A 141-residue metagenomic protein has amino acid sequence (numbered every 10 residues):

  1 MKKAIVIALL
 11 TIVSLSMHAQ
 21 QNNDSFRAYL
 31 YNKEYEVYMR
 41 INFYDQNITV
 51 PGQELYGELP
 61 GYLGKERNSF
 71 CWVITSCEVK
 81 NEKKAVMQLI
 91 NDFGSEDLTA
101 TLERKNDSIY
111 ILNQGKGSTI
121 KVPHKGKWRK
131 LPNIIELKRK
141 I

Functional and structural regions predicted by a protein language model:
M1-N23: Bacterial Sec-dependent N-terminal signal peptides
Q20-R40, P132-K140: Tryptophan-anchored aromatic micro-motifs
N22-D24, K33, S69-C71, G94-E96 (+1 more regions): Residues that act as N-cap/strand-start positions at coil-to-secondary-structure junctions
V37-S76, G115-S118: N-terminal glycine/threonine-rich, aromatic-flanked beta-hairpin/loop signature
E58-N106: Contiguous, well-ordered beta-strand patches that form the walls/edges of small beta-barrel/beta-sandwich domains
L89-G94, N113-T119: Secondary-structure transition/turn motif
Q114-I141: C-terminal partner/receptor-binding element of secreted or periplasmic proteins
